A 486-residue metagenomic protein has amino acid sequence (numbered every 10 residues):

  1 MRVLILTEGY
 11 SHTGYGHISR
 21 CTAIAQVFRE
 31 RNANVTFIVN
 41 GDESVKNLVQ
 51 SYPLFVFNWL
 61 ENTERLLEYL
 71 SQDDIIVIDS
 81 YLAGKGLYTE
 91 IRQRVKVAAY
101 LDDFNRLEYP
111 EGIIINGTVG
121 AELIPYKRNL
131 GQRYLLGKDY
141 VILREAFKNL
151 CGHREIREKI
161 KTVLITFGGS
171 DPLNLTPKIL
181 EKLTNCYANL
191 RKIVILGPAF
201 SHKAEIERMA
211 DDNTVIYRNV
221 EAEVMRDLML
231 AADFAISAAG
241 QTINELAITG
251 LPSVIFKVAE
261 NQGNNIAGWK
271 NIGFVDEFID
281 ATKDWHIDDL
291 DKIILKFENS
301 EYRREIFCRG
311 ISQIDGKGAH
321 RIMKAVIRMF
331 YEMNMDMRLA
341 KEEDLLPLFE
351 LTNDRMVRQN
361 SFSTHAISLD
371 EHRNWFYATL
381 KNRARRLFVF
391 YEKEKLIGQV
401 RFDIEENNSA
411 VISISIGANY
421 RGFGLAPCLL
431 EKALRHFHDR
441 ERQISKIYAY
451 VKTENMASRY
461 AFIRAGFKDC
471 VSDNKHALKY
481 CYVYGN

Functional and structural regions predicted by a protein language model:
I5-Y15, R20-V27, V39-L130, Y134: Active-site and donor-binding regions of nucleotide-sugar-utilizing enzymes
E111-N174, A204: A nucleotide-sugar donor-handling region in carbohydrate enzymes
R157-A231: Donor-nucleotide binding loops and adjacent catalytic segments primarily of GT-B fold Leloir glycosyltransferases
T214-V215, L230-Q241, L251-V254: Acidic donor-binding loop of glycosyltransferase active sites
Y302-G316: A short, well-ordered alpha-helix in the C-terminal region of glycosyltransferases
D315-N334: C-terminal alpha-helical cap of glycosyltransferases
N334-P347, L351-T352, L387, K393-N486: Acyl-donor (CoA/ACP) binding surface of acyl/acetyltransferases
M356-N374: Conserved GNAT-fold acetyl-CoA-binding loop/helix
